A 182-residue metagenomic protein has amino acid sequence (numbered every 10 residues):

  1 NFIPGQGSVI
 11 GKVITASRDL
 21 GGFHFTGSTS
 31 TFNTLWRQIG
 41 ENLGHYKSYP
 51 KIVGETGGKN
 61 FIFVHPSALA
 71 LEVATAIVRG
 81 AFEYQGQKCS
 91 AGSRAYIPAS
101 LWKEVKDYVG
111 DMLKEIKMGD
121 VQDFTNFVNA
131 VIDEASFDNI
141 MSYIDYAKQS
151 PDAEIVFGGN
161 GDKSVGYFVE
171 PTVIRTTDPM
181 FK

Functional and structural regions predicted by a protein language model:
N1-H24: A structured beta-alpha segment of the ubiquitous adenosine-cofactor-binding alpha/beta core
A16-R18, G22, T29-K182: ALDH superfamily catalytic-core signature
